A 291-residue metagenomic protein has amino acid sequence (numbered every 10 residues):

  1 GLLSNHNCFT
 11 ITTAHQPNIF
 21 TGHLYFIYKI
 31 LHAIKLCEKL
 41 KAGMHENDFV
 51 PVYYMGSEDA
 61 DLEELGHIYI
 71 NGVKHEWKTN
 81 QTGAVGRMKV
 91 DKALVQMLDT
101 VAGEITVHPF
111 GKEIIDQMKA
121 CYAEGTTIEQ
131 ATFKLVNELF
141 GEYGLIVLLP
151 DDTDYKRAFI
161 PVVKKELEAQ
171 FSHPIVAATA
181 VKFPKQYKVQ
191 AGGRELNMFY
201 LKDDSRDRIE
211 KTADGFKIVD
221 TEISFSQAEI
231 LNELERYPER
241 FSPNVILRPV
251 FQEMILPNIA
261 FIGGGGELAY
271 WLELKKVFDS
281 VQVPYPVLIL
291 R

Functional and structural regions predicted by a protein language model:
G1-R291: N-terminal targeting/trafficking signals and adjacent low-complexity tails
